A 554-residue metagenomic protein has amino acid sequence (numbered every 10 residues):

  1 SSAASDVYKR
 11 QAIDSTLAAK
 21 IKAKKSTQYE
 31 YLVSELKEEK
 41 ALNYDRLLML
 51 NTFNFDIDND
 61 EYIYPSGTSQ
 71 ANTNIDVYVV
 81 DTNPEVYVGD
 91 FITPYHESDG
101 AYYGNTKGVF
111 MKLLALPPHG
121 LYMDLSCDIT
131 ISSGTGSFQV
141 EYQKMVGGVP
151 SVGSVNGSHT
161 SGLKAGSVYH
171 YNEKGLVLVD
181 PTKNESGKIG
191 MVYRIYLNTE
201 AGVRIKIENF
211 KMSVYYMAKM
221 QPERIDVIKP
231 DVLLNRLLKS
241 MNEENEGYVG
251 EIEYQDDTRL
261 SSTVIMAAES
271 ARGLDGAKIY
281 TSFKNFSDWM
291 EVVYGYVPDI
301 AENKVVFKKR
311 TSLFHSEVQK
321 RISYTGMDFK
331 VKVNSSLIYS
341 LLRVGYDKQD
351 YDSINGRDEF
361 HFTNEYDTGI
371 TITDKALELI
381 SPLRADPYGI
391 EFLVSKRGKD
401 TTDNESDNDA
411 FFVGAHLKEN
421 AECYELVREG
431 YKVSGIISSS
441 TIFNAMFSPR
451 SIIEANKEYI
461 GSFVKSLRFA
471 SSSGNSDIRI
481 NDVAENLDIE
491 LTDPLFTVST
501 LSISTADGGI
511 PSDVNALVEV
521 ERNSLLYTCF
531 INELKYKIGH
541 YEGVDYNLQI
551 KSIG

Functional and structural regions predicted by a protein language model:
S2-Y8: Short, small-residue-biased leader/transition segments that mark boundaries at the very start of proteins
K9-T52, D56, Y215-R321: Charged- and aromatic-enriched interaction segments used to assemble and dock large macromolecular complexes
L47-K144, V203-N209: Terminal (often C-terminal
S98-A101, E253-K320, M327-G554: An acidic/polar, Gly/Ser/Thr-rich interaction patch typically located in mid-to-C-terminal regions of proteins
Q143-V152: Change "in extracellular beta-sheet-rich domains … of secreted and cell-surface proteins" to "in beta-sheet-rich domains
V152-P181: Extracellular carbohydrate recognition and processing domains and analogous Trp-centered ligand-binding platforms
L176-T199: Noncatalytic modules at the cell exterior or secretory-pathway interfaces, chiefly beta-strand-rich lectin/adhesion
T199-Q221: Proprotein-processing/basic-patch segments
